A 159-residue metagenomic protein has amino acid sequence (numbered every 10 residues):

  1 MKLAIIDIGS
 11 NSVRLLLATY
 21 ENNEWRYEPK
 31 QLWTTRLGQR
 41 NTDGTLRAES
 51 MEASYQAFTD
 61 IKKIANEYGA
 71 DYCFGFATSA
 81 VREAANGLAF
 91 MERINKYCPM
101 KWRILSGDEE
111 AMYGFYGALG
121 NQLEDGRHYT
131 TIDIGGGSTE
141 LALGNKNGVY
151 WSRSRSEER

Functional and structural regions predicted by a protein language model:
M1-A4: Extreme N-terminal starter segment of soluble prokaryotic enzymes
D7-S12, I132-S138: A short acidic Gly-Thr/Ser loop motif
N11-E49, N145-E157: Short glycine-rich, Thr/Ser-proximal phosphate-binding strand/loop in the N-terminal lobe of ATP-dependent enzymes
Y20-E24, F90-Y97, G120-E124, N145-Y150: A glycine- and small-aliphatic-rich helix-loop capping segment at beta-alpha/alpha-beta transitions that lines
A53-I64: Short, well-ordered amphipathic alpha-helical segments that serve as non-catalytic structural scaffolds within diverse
K62-R93: Short beta-strand-loop/turn "lid" adjacent to the catalytic site in phosphate-handling enzymes
P99-L105: A glycine-rich helix N-cap at a beta->alpha junction
S106-T130: Conserved phosphate-binding catalytic cores of ATP/NTP-utilizing and phosphoryl-transfer enzymes
